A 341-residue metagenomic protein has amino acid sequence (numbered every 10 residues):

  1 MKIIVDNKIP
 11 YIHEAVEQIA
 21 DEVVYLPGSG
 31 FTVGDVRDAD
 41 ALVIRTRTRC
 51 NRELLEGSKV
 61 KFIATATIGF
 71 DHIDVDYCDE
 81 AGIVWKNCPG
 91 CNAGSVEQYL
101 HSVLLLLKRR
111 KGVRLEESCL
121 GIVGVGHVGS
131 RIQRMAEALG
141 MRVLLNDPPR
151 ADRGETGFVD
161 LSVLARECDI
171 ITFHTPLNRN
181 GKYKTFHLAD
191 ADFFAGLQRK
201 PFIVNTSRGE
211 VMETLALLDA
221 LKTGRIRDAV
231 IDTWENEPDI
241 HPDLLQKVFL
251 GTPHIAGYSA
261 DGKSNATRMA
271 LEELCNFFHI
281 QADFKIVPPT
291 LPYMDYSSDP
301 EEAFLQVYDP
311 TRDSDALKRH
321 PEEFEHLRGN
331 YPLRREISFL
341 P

Functional and structural regions predicted by a protein language model:
M1-A39: N-terminal glycine-/charge-rich "phosphate-binding" loop or analogous flexible N-terminal tail
D6, I44-R45, A66, T172-T175 (+1 more regions): Short, well-ordered coil/turn residues at beta-beta hairpins and beta-strand->alpha-helix junctions within
N7, E97, E116-E137: Glycine-rich adenosine-cofactor-binding loop
P10, A138-E155: NAD(P)-binding Rossmann-fold cofactor-contacting core
D40-G112: Phosphate/diphosphate ligand-binding glycine-rich loop within oxidoreductases
C50, R150-P242: Rossmann-like adenosine-cofactor binding region
E97-V113, E137-M141, R268-Q281: Oxidoreductase and adenylate-handling cofactor-binding alpha/beta cores
K200, S207-P341: Rossmann-like dinucleotide-binding domain for NAD(H)/NADP(H)
